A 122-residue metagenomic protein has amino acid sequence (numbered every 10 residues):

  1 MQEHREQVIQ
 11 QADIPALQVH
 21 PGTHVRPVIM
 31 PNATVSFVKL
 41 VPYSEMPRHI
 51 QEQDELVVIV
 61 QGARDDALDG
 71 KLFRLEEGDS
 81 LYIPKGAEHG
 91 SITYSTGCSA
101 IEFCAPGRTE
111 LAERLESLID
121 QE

Functional and structural regions predicted by a protein language model:
M1-N32, R114-E122: A short, N-terminal "cap"/entry segment at the start of jelly-roll beta-barrel domains of the cupin/DSBH fold
T34-Q51: Conserved short histidine dyad/triad with adjacent acidic residue
V38, V57, L81: Conserved GNAT-family N-acetyltransferase fold
M46-R48, D66-A67, I83, H89-S95: Short beta-strand His + acidic residue motifs that chelate non-heme Fe in jelly-roll/DSBH and cupin folds
P47, L56, K71-F73: Short, surface-exposed secondary-structure edge patches
Q53-R64, D69: Glycine- and acidic-residue-biased ligand/ion/polar-headgroup-sensing regions
G70-K85: Short acidic-glycine-tyrosine-enriched beta hairpin
K85-E110: Ligand-binding loop in jelly-roll beta-barrel domains
